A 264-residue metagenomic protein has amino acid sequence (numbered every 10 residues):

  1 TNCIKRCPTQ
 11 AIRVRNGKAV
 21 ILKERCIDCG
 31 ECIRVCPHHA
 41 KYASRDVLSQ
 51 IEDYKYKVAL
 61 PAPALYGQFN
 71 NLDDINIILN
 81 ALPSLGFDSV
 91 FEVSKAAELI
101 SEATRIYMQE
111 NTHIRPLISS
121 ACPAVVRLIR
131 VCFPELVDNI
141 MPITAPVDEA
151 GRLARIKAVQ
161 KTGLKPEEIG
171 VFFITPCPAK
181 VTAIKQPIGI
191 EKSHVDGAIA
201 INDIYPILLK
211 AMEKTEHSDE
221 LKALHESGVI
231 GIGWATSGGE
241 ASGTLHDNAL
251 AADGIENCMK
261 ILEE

Functional and structural regions predicted by a protein language model:
T1-I27, E31-D46: Iron-sulfur cluster-binding cysteine motifs and their immediate structural context in ferredoxin-like electron-transfer
S44-E264: Iron-sulfur-associated redox domains of electron-transfer enzymes in respiratory and anaerobic energy metabolism
